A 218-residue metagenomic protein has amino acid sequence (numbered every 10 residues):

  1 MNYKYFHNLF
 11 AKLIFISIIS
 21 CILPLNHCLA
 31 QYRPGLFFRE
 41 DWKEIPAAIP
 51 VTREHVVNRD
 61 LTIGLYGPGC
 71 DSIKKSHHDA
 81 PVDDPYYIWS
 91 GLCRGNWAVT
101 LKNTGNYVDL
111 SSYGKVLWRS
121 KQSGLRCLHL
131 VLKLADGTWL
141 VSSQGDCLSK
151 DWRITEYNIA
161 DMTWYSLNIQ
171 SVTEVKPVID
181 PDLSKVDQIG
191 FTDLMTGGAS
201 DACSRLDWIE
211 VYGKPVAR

Functional and structural regions predicted by a protein language model:
N2-F15: Bacterial N-terminal signal peptides that target proteins for export
K4-Y5, L23-P24, F38: Intrinsic disorder/low-complexity signature
K12-P24: Bacterial N-terminal signal peptides
A30-R218: Beta-rich carbohydrate-recognition modules and glycan-binding surfaces
